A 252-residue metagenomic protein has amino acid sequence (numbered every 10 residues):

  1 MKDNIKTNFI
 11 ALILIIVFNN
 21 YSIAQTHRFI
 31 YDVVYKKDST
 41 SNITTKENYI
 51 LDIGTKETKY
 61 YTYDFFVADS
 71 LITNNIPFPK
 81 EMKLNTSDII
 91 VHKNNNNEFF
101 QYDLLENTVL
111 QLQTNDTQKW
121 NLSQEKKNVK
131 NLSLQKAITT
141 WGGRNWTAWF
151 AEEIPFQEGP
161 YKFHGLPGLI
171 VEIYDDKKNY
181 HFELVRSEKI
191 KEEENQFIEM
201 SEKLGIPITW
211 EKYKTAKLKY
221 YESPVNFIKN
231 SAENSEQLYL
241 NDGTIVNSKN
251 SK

Functional and structural regions predicted by a protein language model:
M1-F29: Bacterial Sec-dependent N-terminal signal peptides
T26-K252: Extended soluble regions of mature proteins
